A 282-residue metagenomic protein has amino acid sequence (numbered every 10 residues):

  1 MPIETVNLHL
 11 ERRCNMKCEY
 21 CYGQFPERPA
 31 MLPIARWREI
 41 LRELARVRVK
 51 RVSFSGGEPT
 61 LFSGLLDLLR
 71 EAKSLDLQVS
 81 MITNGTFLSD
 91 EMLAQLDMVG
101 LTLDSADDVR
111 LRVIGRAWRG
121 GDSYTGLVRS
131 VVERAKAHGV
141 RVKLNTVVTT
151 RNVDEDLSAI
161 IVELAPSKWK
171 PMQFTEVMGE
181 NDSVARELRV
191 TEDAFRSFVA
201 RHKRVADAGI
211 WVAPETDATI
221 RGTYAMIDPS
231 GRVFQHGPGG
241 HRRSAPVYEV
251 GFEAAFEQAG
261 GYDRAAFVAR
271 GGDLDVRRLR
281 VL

Functional and structural regions predicted by a protein language model:
M1-S80, L88: Conserved alpha-helical substructure of the radical SAM core
E4-L8, V52, V79-M81, V99-L101 (+2 more regions): Hydrophobic faces of well-ordered beta-strands that scaffold small-molecule active sites in alpha/beta enzyme cores
I34-R38, F62, T86-D90, D108 (+2 more regions): Structural motif corresponding to alpha-helix initiation and N-cap regions
R46, S74-L75, A94, A137 (+1 more regions): Residues at the C-terminal ends
G57-P59, N84-T86, D104-A106, V147-T149 (+1 more regions): Active-site beta-loop-alpha junctions enriched in small/polar residues
L66, S89-A94, V153-I161: Distinct, well-ordered alpha-helical segments
V109-V281: Radical SAM enzyme [4Fe-4S]-AdoMet core and its adjacent flexible, acidic and glycine-rich loops/tails across
